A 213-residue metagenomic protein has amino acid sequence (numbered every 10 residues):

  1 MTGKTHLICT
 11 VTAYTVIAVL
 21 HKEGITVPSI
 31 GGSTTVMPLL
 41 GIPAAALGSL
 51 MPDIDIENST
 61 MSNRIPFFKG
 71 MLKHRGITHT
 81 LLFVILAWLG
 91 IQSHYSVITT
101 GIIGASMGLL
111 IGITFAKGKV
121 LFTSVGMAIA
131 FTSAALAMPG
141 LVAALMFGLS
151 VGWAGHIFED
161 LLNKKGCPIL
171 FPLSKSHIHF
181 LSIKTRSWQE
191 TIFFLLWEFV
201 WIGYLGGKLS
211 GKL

Functional and structural regions predicted by a protein language model:
M1-L213: N-terminal membrane-targeting hydrophobic helices
